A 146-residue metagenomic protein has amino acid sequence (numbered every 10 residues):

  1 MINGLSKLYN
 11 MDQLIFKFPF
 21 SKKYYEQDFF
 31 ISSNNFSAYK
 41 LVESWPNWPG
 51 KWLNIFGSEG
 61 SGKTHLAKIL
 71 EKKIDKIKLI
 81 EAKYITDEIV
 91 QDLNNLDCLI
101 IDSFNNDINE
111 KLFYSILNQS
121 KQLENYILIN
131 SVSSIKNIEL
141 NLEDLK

Functional and structural regions predicted by a protein language model:
M1-S44, P49: A short, basic N-terminal segment
W45-W48, V90-N94, N118-Y126, K146: Conserved catalytic network of the ASCE P-loop NTPase/AAA+ motor domain
G50-L66: Walker A/P-loop nucleotide-binding motif
H65, I69, K73: Active-site signature of alpha/beta-hydrolase-fold catalytic machinery across serine- and Asp/Cys-nucleophile hydrolases
K72-E81: Post-Walker A helix-loop "phosphate-sensing" segment adjacent to the P-loop in P-loop NTPases
Y84-T86, N105-D107, S133-N137: Conserved nucleotide-binding/hydrolysis micro-motifs of P-loop NTPases
D92-F113, L123-V132: Conserved P-loop NTPase "ATPase switch" module shared by AAA+ and STAND
I135-K146: Short regulatory helix/loop adjacent to the ATP-binding pocket of P-loop NTPases
